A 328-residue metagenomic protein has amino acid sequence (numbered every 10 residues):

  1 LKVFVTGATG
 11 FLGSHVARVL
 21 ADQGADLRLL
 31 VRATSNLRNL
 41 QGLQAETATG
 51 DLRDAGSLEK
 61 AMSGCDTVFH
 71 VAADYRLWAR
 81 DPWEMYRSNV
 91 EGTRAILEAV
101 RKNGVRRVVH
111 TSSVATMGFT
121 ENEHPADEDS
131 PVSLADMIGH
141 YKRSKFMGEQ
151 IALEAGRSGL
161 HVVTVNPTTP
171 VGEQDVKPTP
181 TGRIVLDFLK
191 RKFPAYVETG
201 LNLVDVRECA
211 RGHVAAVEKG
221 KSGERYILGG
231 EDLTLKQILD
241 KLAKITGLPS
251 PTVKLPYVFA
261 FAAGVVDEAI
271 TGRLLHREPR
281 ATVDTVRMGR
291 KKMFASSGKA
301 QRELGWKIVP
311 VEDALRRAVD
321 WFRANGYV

Functional and structural regions predicted by a protein language model:
L1-Q23: N-terminal Rossmann NAD(P)H-binding glycine-rich loop of SDR-like oxidoreductase domains
T34-Q41, A45-E91, A99: NAD(P)H-binding glycine-rich loop region in Rossmannoid oxidoreductase-like domains and their noncatalytic homologs
S88-Y141: Conserved Rossmann-fold NAD(P)-dependent oxidoreductase catalytic core, especially the SDR/UDP-sugar
A95, M147, P180, V197-V217 (+1 more regions): Substrate-positioning beta->alpha
S112, E149-E173: Conserved beta-loop-beta element that borders a ligand/cofactor-binding pocket
I138-H140, T168-K177, P194-R207: Glycine-rich "substrate-gating" loop/helix at the edge of Rossmann-like oxidoreductase active sites
G212-P279, S297, R302, E312-V328: Mid/C-terminal beta-alpha module of Rossmann-like enzyme folds, strongest in SDR-family dehydrogenases/epimerases
